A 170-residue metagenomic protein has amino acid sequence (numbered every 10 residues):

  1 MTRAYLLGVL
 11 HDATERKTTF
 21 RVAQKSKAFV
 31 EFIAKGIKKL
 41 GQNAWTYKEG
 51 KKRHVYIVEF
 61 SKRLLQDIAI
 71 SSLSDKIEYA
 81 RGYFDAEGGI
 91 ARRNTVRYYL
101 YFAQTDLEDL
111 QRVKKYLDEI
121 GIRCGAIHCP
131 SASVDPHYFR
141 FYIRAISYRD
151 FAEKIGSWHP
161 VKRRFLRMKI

Functional and structural regions predicted by a protein language model:
M1-I170: Internal intein/HINT superfamily modules and their associated LAGLIDADG
